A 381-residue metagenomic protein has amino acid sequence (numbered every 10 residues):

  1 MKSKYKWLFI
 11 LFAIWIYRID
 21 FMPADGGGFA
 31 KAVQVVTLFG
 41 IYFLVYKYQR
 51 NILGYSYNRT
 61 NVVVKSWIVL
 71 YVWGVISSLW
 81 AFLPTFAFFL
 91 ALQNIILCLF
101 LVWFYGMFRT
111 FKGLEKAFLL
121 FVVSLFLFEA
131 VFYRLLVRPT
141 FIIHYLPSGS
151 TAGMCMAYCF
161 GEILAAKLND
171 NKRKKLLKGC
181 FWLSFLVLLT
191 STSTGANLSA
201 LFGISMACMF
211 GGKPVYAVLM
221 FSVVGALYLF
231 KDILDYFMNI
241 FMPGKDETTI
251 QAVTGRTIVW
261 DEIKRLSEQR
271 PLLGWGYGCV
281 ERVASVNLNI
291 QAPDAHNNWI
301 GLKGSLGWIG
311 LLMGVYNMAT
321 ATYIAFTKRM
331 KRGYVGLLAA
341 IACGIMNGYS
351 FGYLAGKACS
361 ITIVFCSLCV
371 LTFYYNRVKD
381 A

Functional and structural regions predicted by a protein language model:
M1-Q49, V72-A81, R134-V137, G344-Y349: N-terminal signal-anchor transmembrane segment
M1-Y5, A166-G179, M330-K331, G352 (+1 more regions): A juxtamembrane structural motif centered on a specific transmembrane helix
T37-L53, C155-L168, I309-K328, S367: Hydrophobic, aromatic-rich transmembrane alpha-helices and their immediate juxtamembrane boundary segments
L38-L44, L337-N347, Y353-A381: Transmembrane alpha-helices of multi-pass inner-membrane enzymes
V64, G106, R173, L306-I345 (+1 more regions): Hydrophobic transmembrane alpha-helices and their immediate junctions
Y71, V75, L97-W103, M107-V137 (+4 more regions): Alpha-helical transmembrane segments of multi-pass inner-membrane proteins
L186, C208-E247, K264-Q269: A membrane-periplasm/extracellular boundary helix in multi-pass inner-membrane enzymes that assemble envelope glycans
K245-L306: Long extracytoplasmic/lumenal interhelical loops at the membrane interface of multi-pass membrane proteins
